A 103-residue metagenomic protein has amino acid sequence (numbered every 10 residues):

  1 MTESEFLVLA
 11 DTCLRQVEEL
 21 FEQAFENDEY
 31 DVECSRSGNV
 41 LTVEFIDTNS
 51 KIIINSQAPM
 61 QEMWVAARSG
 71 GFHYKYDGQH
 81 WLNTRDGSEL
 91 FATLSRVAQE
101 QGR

Functional and structural regions predicted by a protein language model:
M1-I53, Q57-R103: N-terminal intrinsically disordered, cationic/polar leader segments that include organellar targeting peptides
